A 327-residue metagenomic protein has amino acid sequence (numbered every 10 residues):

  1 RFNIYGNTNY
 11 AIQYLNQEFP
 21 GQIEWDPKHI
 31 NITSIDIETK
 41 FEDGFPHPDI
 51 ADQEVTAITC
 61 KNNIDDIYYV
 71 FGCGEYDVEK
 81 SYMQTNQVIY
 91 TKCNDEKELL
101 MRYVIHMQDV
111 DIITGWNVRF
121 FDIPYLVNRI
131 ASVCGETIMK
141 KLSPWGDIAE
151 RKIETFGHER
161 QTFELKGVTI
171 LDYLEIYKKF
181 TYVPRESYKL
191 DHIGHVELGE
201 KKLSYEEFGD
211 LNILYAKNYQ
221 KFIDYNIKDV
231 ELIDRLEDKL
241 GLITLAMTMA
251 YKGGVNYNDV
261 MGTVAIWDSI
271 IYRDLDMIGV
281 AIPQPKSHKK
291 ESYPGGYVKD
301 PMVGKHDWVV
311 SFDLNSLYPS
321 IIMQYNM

Functional and structural regions predicted by a protein language model:
N7-G44, P144-G157, Q161-F163, S269-H288: Extended, Lys/Arg-enriched charged tracts that mediate electrostatic binding to polyanionic substrates
Q17-I112, V127: Conserved RNase H-like, two-metal-ion catalytic cores of nucleic-acid enzymes
I35-I37, V118, Y173, F312-L314: Residues immediately flanking
E42-F45, Y69-V70, I123-P124, K179-T181 (+5 more regions): Short helix/loop capping segments that flank catalytic or ligand/cofactor-binding pockets
D49-D52, P124-T137, A250-K252, Q324-M327: Short secondary-structure boundary/capping segments
G74-P184, H192: Conserved DEDDh/DEDDy metal-dependent 3′-5′ exonuclease domain
Q108-L126, K166, I170-V264: Acidic, Mg2+-coordinating catalytic module of metal-dependent nucleases/exonucleases that use a two-metal-ion mechanism
G209-N326: Common nucleic-acid-contacting/processivity interface regions adjacent to the catalytic cores of nucleic-acid enzymes
